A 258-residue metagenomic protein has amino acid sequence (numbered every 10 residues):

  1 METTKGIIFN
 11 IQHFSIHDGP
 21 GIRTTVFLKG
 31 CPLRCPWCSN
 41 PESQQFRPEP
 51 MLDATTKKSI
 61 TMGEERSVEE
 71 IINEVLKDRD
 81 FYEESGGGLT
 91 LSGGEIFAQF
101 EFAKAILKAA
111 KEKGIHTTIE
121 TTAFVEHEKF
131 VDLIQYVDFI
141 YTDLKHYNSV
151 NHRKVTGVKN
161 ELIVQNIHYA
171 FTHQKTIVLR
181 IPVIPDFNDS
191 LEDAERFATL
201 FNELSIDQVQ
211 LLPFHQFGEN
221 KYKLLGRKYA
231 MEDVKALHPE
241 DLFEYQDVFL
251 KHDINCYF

Functional and structural regions predicted by a protein language model:
M1-R66, K77-S85: N-terminal [4Fe-4S]-dependent radical SAM core
E2-P20, V183-F258: Auxiliary Fe-S-binding modules of radical SAM enzymes
T24, C35, A98-Q99, E128 (+3 more regions): Basic, gly/Ser/Thr/Pro-rich low-complexity segments located predominantly at protein N termini
C31, M51, K159, V164 (+1 more regions): Juxtamembrane helix-loop transition sites at the ends of transmembrane segments in multi-pass membrane proteins
Q44, K57-I60, R153-K159, G226-V234: Short glycine-enriched, charge-decorated loop/helix-capping segments at active-site entrances that position
I72, L76-G218: Conserved AdoMet/S-adenosylmethionine-binding subsite of the radical SAM
